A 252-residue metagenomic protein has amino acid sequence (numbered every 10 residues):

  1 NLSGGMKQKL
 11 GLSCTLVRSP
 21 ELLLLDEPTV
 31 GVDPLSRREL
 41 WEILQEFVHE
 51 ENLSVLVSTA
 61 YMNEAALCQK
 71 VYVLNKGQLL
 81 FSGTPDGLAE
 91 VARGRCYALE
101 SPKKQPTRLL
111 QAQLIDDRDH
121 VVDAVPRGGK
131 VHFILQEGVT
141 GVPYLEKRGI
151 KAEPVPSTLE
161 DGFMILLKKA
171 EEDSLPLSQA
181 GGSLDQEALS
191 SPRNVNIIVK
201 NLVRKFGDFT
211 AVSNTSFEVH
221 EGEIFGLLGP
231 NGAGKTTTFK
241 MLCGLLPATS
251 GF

Functional and structural regions predicted by a protein language model:
L12, L40: Hydrophobic anchor residue at the start of the ABC signature
S19: Conserved catalytic motifs of ABC-family nucleotide-binding domains
L23-D26: Catalytic Walker B motif of ABC-type/P-loop ATPase nucleotide-binding domains
P34-S36: Helix N-cap at the start of a conserved alpha-helix in ABC-type nucleotide-binding domains
I43-Q136: ABC transporter nucleotide-binding domain
C243: Helix-to-loop junction immediately C-terminal to a conserved catalytic motif
